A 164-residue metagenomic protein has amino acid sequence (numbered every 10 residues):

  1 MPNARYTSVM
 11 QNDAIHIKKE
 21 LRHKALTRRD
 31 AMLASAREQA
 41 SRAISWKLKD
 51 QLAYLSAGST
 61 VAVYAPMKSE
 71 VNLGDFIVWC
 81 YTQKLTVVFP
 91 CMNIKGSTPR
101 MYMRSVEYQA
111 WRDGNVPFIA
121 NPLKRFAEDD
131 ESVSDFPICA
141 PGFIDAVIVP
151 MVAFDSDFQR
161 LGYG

Functional and structural regions predicted by a protein language model:
R5, Q11-F143: N-terminal active-site beta-alpha-beta segment that forms phosphate/nucleotide-binding and substrate-recognition loops
M67-S69, V152-S156: Short glycine-rich anion-binding loops that position phosphate/pyrophosphate groups of nucleotides and phosphorylated
C91, P150-V152: Fold-independent oxyanion-binding glycine-rich loops and adjacent beta-strand/coil segments at enzyme active sites
S156-Y163: Glycine/threonine-rich flexible loop motifs
